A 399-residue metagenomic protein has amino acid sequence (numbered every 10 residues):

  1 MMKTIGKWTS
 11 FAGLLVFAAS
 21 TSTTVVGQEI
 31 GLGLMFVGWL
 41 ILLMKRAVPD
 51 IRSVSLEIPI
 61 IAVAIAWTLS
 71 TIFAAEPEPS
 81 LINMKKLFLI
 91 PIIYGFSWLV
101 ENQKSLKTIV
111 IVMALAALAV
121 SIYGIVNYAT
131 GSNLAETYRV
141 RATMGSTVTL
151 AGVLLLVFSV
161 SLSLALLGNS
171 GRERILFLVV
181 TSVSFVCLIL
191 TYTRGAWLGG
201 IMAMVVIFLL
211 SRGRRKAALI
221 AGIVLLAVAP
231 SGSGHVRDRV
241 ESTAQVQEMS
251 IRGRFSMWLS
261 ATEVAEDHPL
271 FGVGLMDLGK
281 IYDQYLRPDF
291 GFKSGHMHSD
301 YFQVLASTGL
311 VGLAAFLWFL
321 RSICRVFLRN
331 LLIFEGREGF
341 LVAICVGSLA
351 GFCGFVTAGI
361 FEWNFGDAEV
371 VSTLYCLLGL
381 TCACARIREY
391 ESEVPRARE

Functional and structural regions predicted by a protein language model:
M1-I82, P91-I92, V100-I111, L164-I175 (+2 more regions): Transmembrane signal-anchor hairpin modules in multi-pass inner-membrane enzymes, especially those that act on
F11, L34-L40, G222, V346-E399: Transmembrane alpha-helices of multi-pass inner-membrane enzymes
G13-A18, I65-L69, P91, S105-E136 (+8 more regions): Alpha-helical transmembrane segments of multi-pass inner-membrane proteins
V26-L43, N83-Y94, T149-F158, L198-V205 (+2 more regions): Membrane-embedded alpha-helical segments of multi-pass membrane proteins, especially the transmembrane helices
I72-L81, I189-L190, I360-F365: Membrane-interface helix caps and helix-loop-helix hairpins in membrane proteins
L134, Q245-L259, D267, F271-T308: Long extracytoplasmic/lumenal interhelical loops at the membrane interface of multi-pass membrane proteins
F185, L259-T262, H268-F271, F292-F327 (+2 more regions): A conserved mid-to-late transmembrane alpha helix and its immediate loop/hinge that forms the functional core
V186, F208-I251, M257-D267, L275: A membrane-periplasm/extracellular boundary helix in multi-pass inner-membrane enzymes that assemble envelope glycans
